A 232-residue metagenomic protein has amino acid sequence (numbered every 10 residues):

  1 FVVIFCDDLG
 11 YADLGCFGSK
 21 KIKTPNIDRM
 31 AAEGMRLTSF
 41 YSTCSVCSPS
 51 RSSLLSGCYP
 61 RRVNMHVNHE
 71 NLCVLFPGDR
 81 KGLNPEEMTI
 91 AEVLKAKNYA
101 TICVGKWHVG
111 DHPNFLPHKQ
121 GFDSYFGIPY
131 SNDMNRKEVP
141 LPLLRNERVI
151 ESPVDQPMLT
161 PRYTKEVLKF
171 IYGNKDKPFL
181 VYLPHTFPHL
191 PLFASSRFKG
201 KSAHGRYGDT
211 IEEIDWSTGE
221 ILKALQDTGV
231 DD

Functional and structural regions predicted by a protein language model:
F1-D232: Formylglycine-dependent sulfatase
